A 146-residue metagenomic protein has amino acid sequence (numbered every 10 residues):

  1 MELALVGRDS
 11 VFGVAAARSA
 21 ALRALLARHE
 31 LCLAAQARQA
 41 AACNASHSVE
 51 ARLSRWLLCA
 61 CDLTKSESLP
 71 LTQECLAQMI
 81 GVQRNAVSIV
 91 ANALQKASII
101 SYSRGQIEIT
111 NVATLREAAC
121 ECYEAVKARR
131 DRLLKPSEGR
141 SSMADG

Functional and structural regions predicted by a protein language model:
M1-S10, S19: Ligand-binding loop in jelly-roll beta-barrel domains
A4-L5, A51, L69, E108: Residues that recognize and position ribonucleotide moieties
G7, A15-A16, A119: Short, flexible helix/strand-to-coil boundary loops that buttress conserved ligand/catalytic motifs in alpha/beta
S10-V11, Q36: A general alpha-helix detector
V11-G13, L115: A generic structural signal for short hydrophobic patches within well-formed alpha-helices
A16-G81: Polybasic "coupling" helices that flank or enter modular domains
L58-G146: Phosphate-/nucleic-acid-contacting segments
